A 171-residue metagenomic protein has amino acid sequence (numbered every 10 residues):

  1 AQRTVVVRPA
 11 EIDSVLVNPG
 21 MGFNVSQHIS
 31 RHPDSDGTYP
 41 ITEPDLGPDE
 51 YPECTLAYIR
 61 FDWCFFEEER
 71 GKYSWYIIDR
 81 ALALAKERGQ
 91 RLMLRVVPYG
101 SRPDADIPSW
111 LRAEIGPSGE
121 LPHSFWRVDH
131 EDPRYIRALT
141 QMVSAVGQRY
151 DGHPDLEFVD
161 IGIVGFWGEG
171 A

Functional and structural regions predicted by a protein language model:
R3-R134: N-terminal substrate-binding region of glycoside hydrolase catalytic domains
S118-A171: Active-site groove signature of glycoside hydrolases
